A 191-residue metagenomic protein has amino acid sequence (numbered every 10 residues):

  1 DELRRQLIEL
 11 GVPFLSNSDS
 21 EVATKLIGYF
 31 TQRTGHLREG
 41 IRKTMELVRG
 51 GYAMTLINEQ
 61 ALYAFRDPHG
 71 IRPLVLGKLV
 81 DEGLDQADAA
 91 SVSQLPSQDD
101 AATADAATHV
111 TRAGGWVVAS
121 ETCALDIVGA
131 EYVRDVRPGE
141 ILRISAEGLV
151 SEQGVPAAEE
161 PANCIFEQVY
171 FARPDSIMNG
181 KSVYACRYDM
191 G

Functional and structural regions predicted by a protein language model:
D1-D88, P96-P138, R143-G191: Conserved short alpha-helical segments that host acidic/polar catalytic motifs at enzyme active sites
S91: Feature captures the catalytic ectodomains and active-site-proximal regions of enzymes that hydrolyze or transfer
